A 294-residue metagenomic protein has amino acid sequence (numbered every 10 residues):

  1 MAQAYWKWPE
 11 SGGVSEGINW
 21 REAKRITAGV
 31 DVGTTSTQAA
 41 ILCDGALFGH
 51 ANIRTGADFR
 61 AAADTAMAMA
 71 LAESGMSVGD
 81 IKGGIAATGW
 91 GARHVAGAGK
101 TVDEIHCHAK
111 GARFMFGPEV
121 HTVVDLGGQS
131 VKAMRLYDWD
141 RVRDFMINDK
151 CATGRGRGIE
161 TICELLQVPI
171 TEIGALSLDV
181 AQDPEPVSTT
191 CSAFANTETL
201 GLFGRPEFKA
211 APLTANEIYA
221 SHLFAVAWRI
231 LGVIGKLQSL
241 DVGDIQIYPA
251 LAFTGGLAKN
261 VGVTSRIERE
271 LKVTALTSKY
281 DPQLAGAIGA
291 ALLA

Functional and structural regions predicted by a protein language model:
W6-V14, I218-I247, A290-L293: Phosphate/ATP-binding catalytic cores across multiple sugar-kinase/actin-like superfamilies, primarily ASKHA
A23-M69, D144-K150: Short glycine-rich, Thr/Ser-proximal phosphate-binding strand/loop in the N-terminal lobe of ATP-dependent enzymes
T27-D31, K82-A86, E119-D125: Short glycine-aspartate micro-motif
D44-G56, S74-H106, M134: Short beta-strand-loop/turn "lid" adjacent to the catalytic site in phosphate-handling enzymes
W90, V242-E270, P282-Q283: Glycine-rich phosphate-binding loops at beta-strand->alpha-helix junctions
D138-D179, R205, L292: Glycine-rich phosphate-binding loop plus the immediately following alpha-helix
G156-E160, S278-A294: Glycine-rich phosphate-binding/hydrolytic loop that grips phosphoryl groups
T197-K236, Q283: Adenine-nucleotide phosphate-binding core of ATP-dependent small-molecule kinases
